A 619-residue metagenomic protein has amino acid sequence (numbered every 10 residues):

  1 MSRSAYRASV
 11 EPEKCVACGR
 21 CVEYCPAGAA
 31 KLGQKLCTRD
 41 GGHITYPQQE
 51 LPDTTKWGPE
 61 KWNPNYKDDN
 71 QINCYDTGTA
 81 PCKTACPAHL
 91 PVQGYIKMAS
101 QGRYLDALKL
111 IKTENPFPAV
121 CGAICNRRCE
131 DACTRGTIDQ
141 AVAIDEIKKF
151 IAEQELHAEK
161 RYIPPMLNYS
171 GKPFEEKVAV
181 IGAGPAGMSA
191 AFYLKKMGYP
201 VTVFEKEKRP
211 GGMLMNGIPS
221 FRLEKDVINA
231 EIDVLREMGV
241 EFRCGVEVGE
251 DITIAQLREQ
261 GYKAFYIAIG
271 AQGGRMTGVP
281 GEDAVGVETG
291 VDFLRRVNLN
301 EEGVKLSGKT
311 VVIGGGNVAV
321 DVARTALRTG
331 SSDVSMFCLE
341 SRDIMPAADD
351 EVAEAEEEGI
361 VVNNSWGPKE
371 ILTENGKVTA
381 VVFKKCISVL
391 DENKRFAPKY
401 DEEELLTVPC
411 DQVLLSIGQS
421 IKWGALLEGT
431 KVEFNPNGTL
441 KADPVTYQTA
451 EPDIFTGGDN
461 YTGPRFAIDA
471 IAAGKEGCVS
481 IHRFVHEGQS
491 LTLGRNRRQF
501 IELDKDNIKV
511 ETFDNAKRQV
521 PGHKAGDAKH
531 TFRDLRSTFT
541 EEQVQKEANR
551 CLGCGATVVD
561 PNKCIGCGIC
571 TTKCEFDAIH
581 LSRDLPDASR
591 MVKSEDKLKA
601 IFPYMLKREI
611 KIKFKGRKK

Functional and structural regions predicted by a protein language model:
M1-F174, K225, I267-D283, T373-V378 (+8 more regions): Ferredoxin-type iron-sulfur electron-transfer modules and their immediate structural context
V10, V180, V203, V312-I313: Hydrophobic Val/Ile/Leu positions in short beta-strands of Rossmann-like dinucleotide-binding domains
E176-T202, A319-L327: N-terminal Rossmann-like FAD-binding beta1-loop-alpha1 element of flavoenzymes
K177, P200, S307-T310, D453: Residues that mark the start of a beta-strand
Y199-M215, V334-D343: Glycine-rich FAD pyrophosphate-binding loop
D226-M276, E288-L306, R328-N437: A Rossmann-like FAD-binding core segment of flavoenzymes
G273-G286, V304-S365, E370, Y461-I501: Rossmann-like dinucleotide-binding core of oxidoreductases
